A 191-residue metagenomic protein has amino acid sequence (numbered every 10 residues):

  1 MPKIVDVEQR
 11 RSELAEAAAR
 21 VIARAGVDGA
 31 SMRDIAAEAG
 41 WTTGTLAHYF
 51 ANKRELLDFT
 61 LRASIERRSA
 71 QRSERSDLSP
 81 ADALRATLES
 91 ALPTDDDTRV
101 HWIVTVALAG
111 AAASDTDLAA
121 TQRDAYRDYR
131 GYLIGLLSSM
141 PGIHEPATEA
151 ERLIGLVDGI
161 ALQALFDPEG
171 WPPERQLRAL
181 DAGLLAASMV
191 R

Functional and structural regions predicted by a protein language model:
M1-Q9, R191: N-terminal intrinsically disordered/low-complexity leader segments
E13, A17-E55, F59: Helix-turn-helix
G44, L92-D96, M140: Short amphipathic alpha-helical boundary/capping segments
F59-R62, A70-H101, P146-L153: Hydrophobic alpha-helical connector segments
E66, S73-R75, D97-V106, T116-P141 (+2 more regions): Amphipathic alpha-helical packing segments from all-alpha helical-bundle domains
E89-D96, I103-S114, G183: Helix-loop "lid/cap" segments that line or gate small-molecule binding pockets
L118-R123, R127, S139-R191: Hydrophobic/aromatic-rich alpha-helical bundle segments in the mid-to-C-terminal region
